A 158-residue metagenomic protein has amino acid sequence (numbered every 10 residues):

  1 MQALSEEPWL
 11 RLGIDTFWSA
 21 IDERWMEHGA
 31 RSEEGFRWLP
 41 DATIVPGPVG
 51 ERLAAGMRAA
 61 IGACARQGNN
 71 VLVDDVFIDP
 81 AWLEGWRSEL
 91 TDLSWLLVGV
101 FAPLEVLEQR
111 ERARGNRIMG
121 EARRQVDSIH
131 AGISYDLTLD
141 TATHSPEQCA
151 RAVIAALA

Functional and structural regions predicted by a protein language model:
Q2-G56: Conserved substrate/cofactor phosphate-moiety recognition/catalytic segment in nucleotide-dependent phosphotransferases
A3, S88, A155: Short, well-ordered alpha-helices that flank and scaffold nucleotide-derived cofactor binding pockets
R11, N70-V71, D136: Hydrophobic "anchor" residues on beta-strands that sit immediately upstream of conserved functional sites
T16-W18, F77-I78, F101-L107, H144-S145: Conserved nucleotide-binding/hydrolysis micro-motifs of P-loop NTPases
E27-R31, L90-T91, R114-I118: Short, hinge-like loop/turn segments at secondary-structure boundaries
P40-D92: Glycine-rich phosphate-binding loop used to anchor ATP phosphates in small-molecule kinases, encompassing both
L90-R112, L139: Conserved phosphate-donor/acceptor-positioning beta-strand/loop module used by diverse small-molecule
Q109-A158: Small-molecule kinase domains that catalyze NTP-dependent phosphoryl transfer to phosphate-bearing small molecules
